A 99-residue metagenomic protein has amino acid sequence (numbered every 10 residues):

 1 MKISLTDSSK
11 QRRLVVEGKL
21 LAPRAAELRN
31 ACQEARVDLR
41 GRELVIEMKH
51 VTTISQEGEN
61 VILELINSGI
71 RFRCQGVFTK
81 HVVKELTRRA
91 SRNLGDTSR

Functional and structural regions predicted by a protein language model:
M1-R99: STAS-like cytosolic regulatory interaction modules
